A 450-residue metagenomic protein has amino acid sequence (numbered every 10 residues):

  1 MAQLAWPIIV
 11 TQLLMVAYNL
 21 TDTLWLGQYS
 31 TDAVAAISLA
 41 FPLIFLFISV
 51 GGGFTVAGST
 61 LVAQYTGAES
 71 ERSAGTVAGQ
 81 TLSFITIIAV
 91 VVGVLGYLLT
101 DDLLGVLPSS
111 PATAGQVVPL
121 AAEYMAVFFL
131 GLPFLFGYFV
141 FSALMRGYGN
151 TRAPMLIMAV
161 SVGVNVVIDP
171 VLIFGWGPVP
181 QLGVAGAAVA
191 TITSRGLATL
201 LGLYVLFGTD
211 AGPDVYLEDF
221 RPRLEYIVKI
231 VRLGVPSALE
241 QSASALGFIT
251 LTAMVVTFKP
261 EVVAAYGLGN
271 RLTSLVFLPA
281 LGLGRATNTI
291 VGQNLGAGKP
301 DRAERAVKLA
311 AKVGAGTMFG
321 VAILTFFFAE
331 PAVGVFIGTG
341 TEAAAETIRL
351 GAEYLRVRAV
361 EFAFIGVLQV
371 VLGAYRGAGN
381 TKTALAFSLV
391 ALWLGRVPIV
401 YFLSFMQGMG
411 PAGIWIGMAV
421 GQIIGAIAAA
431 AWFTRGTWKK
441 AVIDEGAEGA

Functional and structural regions predicted by a protein language model:
M1-A5, V62-G131, Q181-G234, V291-A359 (+1 more regions): Short alpha-helical transmembrane segments in multi-pass integral membrane proteins
Q3-N19, V127, S194-A198, G202 (+2 more regions): Transmembrane helical elements of multi-pass membrane transporters/channels
W6, V10, A40-L43, S83 (+17 more regions): Hydrophobic residues within alpha-helical transmembrane segments of multi-pass solute transporters/permease subunits
I9, L13, A17, T21 (+18 more regions): Generic alpha-helical transmembrane segments of integral inner-membrane proteins, especially permease/transport modules
A17-A35, L104-G115, I173-G175, V179-L182 (+4 more regions): Helix-terminus/linker motif at the lipid-water interface of multi-pass membrane proteins
T31-P42, A121-M125, A188, P260-L275 (+2 more regions): Small-residue hotspots at the loop-to-helix junctions and early N-terminal turns of transmembrane alpha-helices
V34-Y97, L135-P154, V263-F327, I365-A384: Small-residue-rich hydrophobic transmembrane alpha-helices
I85, L144-V171, A185-I192, D301-G314 (+3 more regions): Alpha-helical transmembrane segments of multi-pass membrane transporters/permeases
